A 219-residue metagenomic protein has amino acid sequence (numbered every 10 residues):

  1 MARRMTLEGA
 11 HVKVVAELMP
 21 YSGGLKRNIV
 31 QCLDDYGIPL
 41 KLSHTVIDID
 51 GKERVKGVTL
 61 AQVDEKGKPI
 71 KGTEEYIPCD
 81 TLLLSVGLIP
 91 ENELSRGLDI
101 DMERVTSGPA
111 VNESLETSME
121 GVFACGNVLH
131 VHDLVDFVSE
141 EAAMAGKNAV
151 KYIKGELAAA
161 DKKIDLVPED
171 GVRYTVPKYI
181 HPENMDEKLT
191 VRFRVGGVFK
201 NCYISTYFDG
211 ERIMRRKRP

Functional and structural regions predicted by a protein language model:
M1-P219: Residues forming the flavin
